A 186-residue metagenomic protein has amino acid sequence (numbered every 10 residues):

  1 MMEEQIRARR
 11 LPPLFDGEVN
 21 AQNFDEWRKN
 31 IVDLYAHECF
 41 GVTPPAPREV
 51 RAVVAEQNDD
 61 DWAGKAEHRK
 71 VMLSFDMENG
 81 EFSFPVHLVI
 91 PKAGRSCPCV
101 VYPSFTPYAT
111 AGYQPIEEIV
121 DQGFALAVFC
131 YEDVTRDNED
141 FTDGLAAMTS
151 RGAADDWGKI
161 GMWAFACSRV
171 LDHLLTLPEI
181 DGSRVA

Functional and structural regions predicted by a protein language model:
M1-S83: N-terminal targeting or regulatory segments adjacent to alpha/beta-hydrolase or S9 domains
F15-D16, W27, F84, C97 (+2 more regions): Aromatic-residue detector
S74-D76, V89, S104: Solvent-exposed residues in well-ordered beta-strands and their adjoining turns, especially edge/terminal strands
N79-F84, I90-C99, Q122: Proline/glycine-enriched tight loop/beta-turn segments at coil->beta junctions that connect or precede beta-strands
R95, C99-A186: Cap/lid segment of the alpha/beta-hydrolase catalytic domain
